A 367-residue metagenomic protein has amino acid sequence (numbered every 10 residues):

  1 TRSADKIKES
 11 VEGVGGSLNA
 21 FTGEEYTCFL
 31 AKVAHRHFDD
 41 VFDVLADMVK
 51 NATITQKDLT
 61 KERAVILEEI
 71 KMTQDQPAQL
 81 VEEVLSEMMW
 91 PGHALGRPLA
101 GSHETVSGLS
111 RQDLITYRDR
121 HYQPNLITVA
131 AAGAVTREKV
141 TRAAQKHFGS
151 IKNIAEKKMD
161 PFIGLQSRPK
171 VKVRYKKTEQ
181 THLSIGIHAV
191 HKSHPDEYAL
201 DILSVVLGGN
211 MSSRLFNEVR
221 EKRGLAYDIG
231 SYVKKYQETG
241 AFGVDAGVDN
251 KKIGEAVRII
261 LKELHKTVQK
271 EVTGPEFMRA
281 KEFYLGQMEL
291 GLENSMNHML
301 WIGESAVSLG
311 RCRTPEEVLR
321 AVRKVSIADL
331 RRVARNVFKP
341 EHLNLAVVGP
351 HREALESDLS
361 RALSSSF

Functional and structural regions predicted by a protein language model:
T1-S3: Catalytic Zn2+-binding segment of zinc metalloproteases
K6-E156, F162-I163, V173-R174, T178-L183 (+4 more regions): Charge-rich, well-structured scaffold segments of protease-associated domains
P169-K170: Flexible, small-/acidic-enriched active-site or ligand-binding loops
